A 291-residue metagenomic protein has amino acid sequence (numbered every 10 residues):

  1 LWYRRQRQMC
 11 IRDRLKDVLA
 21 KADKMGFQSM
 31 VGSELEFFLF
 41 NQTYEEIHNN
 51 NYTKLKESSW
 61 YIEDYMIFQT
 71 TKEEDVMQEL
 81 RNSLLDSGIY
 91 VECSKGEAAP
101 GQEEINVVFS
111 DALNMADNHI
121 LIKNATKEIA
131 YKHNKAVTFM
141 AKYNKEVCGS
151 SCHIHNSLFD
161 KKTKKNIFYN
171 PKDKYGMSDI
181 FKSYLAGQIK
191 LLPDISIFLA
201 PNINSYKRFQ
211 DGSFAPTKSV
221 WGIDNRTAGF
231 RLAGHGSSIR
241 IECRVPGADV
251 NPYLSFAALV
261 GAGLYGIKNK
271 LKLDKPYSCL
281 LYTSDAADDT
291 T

Functional and structural regions predicted by a protein language model:
L1-R7, I11, Y282-T291: Single conserved hydrophobic/aromatic residue that forms the stacking wall/gate of nucleotide- or nucleobase-binding
R4-Q8, R12-D23, F27, V108 (+1 more regions): Active-site capping/gating regions of soluble enzymes
R4-Q8, S33-L35, L39-I67, D86-S110: Residues forming anionic-ligand binding surfaces in small-molecule and nucleic-acid pockets of primarily soluble enzymes
K16-A20, T70-L80, S87, H133: Noncatalytic alpha-helical scaffold of FAD-dependent oxidoreductases
M30-F40, E92-P100, T138-N144, L199-Y206: Short, surface-exposed recognition loops or helix-turn segments adjacent to catalytic cores
K54-D75, N114-L121, N166: Acidic, His- and aromatic-enriched active-site or binding-groove loops in soluble protein domains that engage sugars
E79-G88, V260-L264: Active-site helix/loop of acyl-thioester processing domains in fatty-acid/polyketide metabolism, spanning hotdog-fold
